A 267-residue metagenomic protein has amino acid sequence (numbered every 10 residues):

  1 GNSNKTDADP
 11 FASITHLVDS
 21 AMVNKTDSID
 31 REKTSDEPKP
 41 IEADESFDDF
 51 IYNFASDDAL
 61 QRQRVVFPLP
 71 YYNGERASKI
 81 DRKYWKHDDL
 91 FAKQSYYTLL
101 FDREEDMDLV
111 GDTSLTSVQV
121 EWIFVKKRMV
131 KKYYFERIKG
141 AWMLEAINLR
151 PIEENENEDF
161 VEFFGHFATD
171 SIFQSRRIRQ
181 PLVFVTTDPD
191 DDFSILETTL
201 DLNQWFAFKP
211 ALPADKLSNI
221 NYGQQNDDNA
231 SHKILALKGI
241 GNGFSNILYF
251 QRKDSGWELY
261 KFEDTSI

Functional and structural regions predicted by a protein language model:
G1-R31, Y97-L149: Elongated, non-catalytic scaffold/linker segments and compositionally distinctive motifs
N2-F67: Sec-dependent signal peptide cleavage junction
P40-F47, R128, E153-F160: Solvent-exposed, acidic/flexible segments
D49-Y84, F173-D188: Short, well-ordered alpha-helical segments enriched in acidic and aromatic residues
F50, P68-P70, Y133-Y134, F163-H166 (+1 more regions): A structural feature that tracks compact, well-ordered secondary-structure segments with a strong bias toward
Y71-G74, K79-M129, D188, D192-F244: Surface-exposed, charged secondary-structure patches
F124-N155, G243-I267: Short beta-strand edge/turn micro-motifs at domain boundaries
K139-R176, F184-L196: Surface-exposed beta-loop interaction hotspot
